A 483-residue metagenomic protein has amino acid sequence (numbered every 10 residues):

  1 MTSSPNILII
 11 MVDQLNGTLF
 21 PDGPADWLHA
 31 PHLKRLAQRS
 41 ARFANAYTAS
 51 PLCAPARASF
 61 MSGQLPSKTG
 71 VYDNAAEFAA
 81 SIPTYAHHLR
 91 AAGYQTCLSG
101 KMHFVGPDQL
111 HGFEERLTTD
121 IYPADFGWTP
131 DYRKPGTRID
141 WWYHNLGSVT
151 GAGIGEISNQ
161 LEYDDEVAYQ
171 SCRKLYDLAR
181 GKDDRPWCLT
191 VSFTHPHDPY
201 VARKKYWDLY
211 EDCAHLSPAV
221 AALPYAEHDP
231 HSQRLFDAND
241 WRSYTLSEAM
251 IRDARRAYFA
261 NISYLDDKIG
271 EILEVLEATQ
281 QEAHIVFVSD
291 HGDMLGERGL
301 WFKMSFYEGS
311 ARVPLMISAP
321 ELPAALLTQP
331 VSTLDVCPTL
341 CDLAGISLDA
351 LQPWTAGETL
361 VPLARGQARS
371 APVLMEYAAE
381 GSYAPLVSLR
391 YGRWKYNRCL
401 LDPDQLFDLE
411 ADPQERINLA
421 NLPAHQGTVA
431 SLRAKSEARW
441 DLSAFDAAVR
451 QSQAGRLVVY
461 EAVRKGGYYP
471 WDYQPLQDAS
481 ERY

Functional and structural regions predicted by a protein language model:
M1-R398, D404, P413-A434, K465-Y483: Formylglycine-dependent sulfatase
V361, R365, Q451-R464: Amphipathic alpha-helical surface "interface" segments used for docking/oligomerization or membrane association within
E410: Residues forming the ATP-binding cleft of Hanks-type serine/threonine protein kinase domains
A420-V459: A contiguous, mid-protein "functional segment" used to position or interact with cofactors/ions or partner subunits
